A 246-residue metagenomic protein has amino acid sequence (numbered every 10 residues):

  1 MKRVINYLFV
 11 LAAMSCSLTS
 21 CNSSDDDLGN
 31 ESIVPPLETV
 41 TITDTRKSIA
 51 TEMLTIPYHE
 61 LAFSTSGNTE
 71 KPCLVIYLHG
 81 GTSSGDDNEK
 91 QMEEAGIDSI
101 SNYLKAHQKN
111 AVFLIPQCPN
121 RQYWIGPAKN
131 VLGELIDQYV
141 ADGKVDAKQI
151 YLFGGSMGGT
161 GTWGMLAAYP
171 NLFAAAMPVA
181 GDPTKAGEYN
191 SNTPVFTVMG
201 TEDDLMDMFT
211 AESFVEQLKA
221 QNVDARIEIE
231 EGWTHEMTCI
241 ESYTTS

Functional and structural regions predicted by a protein language model:
C16-S20: C-terminal motif of bacterial Sec signal peptides marking the signal peptidase cleavage site
C21-L74, A111, G155, T160 (+4 more regions): A domain-start/cap signature at the N-terminus of enzymes
T65, R121-S156: Gly/Ser-rich "nucleophile elbow"/oxyanion-hole loop immediately N-terminal to the catalytic nucleophile in hydrolases
L74, L78-G133: Active-site machinery of serine-nucleophile hydrolases
G81, C118-N120, T201-D204, G232-T234: Acidic beta-to-alpha connecting loop that harbors the catalytic carboxylate
A141-D142, K148-S191: Primarily recognizes the serine-hydrolase "nucleophile elbow" in alpha/beta-hydrolase and SGNH/GDSL folds
F196-V198, L205, F209-S246: C-terminal catalytic histidine-bearing segment of alpha/beta-hydrolase fold enzymes
